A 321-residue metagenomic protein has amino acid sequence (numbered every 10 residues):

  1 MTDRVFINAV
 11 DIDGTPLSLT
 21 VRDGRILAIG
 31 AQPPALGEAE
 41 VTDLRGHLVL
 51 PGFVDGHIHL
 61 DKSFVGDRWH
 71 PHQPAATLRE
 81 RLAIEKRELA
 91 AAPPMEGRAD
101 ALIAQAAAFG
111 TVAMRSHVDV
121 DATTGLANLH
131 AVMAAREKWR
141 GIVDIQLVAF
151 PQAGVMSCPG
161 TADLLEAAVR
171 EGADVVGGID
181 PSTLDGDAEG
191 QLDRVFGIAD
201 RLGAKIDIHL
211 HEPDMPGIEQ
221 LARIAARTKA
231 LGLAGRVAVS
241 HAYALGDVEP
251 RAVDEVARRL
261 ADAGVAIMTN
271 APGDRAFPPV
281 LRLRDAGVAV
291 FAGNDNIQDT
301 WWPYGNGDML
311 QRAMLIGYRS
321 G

Functional and structural regions predicted by a protein language model:
M1-V5, D11-L50: Histidine-rich, glycine-flanked metal-binding segment
A9, A106, A261-A266, A271-F277 (+1 more regions): C-terminal helical cap
A9, G24, G46, H57 (+5 more regions): Divalent metal-coordination and catalytic microenvironments
H47-W69, P213: Di-metal (Zn2+ and/or Mg2+/Mn2+) metal-binding site signature of metallo-dependent hydrolases with the MBL/beta-CASP
G66-H117, T123-K138, L164-R170: Alpha-helical scaffold segments that flank or form the walls of functional sites
A127-L147, I198-I208: Alpha-helix-loop-beta-strand connector modules within alpha/beta enzyme cores
V148-T161, R170-P278: Active-site core of metal-dependent hydrolases
A226-V237, L281-G321: His/Asp/Glu-enriched, well-ordered alpha-helical/loop segment that forms or immediately abuts the divalent-metal
